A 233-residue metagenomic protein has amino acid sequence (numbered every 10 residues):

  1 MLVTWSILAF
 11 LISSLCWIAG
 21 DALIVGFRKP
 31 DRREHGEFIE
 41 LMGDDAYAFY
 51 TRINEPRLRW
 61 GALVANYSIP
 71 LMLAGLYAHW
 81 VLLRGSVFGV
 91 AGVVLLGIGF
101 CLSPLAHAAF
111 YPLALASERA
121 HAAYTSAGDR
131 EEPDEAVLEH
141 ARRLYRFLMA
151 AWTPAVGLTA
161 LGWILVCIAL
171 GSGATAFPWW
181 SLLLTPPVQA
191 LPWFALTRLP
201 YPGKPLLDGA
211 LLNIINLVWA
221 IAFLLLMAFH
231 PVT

Functional and structural regions predicted by a protein language model:
M1-T233: Hydrophobic, aromatic-enriched alpha-helical segments typical of multi-pass transmembrane helices
